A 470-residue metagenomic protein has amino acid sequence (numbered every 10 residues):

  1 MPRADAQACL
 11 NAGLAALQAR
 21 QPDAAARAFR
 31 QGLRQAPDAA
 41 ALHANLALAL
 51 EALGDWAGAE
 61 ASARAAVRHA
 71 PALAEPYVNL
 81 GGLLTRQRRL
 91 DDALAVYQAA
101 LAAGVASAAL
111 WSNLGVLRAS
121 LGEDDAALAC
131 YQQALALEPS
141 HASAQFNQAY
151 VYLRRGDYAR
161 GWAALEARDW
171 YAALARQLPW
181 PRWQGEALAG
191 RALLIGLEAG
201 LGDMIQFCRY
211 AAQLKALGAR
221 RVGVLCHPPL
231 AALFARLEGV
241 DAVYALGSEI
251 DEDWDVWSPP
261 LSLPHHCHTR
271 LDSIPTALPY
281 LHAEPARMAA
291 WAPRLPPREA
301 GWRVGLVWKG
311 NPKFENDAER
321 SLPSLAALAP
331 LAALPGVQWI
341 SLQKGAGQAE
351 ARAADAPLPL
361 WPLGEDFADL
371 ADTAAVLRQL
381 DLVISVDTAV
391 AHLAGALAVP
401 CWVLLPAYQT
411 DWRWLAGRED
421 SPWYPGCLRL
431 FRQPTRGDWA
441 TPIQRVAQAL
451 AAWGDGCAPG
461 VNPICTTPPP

Functional and structural regions predicted by a protein language model:
M1-L382, D387-P470: Alpha-helical solenoid repeat scaffolds of the TPR/TPR-like class and their adjacent stem/linker regions that mediate
